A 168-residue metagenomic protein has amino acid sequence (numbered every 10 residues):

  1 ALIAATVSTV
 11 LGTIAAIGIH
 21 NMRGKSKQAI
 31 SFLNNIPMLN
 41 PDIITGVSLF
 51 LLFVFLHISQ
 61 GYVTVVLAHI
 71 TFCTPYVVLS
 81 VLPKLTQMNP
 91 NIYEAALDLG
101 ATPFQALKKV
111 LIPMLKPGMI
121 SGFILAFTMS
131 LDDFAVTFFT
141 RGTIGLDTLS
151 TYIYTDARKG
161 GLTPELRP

Functional and structural regions predicted by a protein language model:
L2, T6, F32, I36 (+6 more regions): Residue-level signature of the transmembrane alpha-helical core of multi-pass small-molecule transporters
L2-N34, L51, L107: Transmembrane-helix boundary motif in ABC transporter permease subunits
A5-I17, I43, V47, L51 (+2 more regions): Hydrophobic positions within alpha-helical transmembrane segments of bacterial inner-membrane proteins
I19, I36, N91-L99, L166: Short hydrophobic faces within alpha-helices
N21-I30, I58-V63, P103, P117-M119 (+1 more regions): Membrane-helix interface segments
S26-K27, I43-C73, F104, T137-G145: Membrane-interfacial helix termini and adjacent extracytoplasmic/periplasmic loops of multi-pass transporters
N40, I70, V78-V81, M88-P90 (+1 more regions): Transmembrane alpha-helices
L131-P168: Interhelical loop and adjacent transmembrane-helix boundary motif in polytopic membrane transport permeases
